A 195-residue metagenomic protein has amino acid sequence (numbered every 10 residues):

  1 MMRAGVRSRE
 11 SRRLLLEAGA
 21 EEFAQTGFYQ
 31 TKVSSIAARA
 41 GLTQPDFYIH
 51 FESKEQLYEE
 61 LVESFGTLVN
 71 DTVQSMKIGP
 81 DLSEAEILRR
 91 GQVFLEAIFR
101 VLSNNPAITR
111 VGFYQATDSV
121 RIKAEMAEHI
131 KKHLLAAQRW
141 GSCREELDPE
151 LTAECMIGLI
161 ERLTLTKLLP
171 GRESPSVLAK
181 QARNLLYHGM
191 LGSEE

Functional and structural regions predicted by a protein language model:
M1-E10, E194-E195: N-terminal intrinsically disordered/low-complexity leader segments
R3, L14, E22-Q56, E60: Helix-turn-helix
L14-E22, V93, A97: Pre-recognition alpha-helix immediately N-terminal to the DNA-recognition helix within helix-turn-helix or winged-helix
Q25-Y29, N105, W140: Short coil/turn segments at alpha/beta junctions that flank glycine-rich nucleotide-binding fingerprints
E60, D71-N104, M156, A179: Hydrophobic alpha-helical connector segments
T67-N70, Q74, V93, V101 (+2 more regions): Amphipathic alpha-helical packing segments from all-alpha helical-bundle domains
L95, F99, A127, K131 (+1 more regions): Hydrophobic core segments within long, regular secondary-structure runs in both alpha- and beta-rich folds
T109-Y114, V120, Q138-L185, S193-E195: Hydrophobic/aromatic-rich alpha-helical bundle segments in the mid-to-C-terminal region
